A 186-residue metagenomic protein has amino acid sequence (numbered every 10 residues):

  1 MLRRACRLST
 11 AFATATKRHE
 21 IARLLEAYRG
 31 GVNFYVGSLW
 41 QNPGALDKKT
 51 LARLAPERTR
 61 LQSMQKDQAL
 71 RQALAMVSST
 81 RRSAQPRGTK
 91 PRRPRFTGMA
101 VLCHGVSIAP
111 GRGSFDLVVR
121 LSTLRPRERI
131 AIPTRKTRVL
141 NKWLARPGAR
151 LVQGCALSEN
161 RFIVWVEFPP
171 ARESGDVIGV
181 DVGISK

Functional and structural regions predicted by a protein language model:
M1-K186: Nucleic-acid substrate recognition interfaces
